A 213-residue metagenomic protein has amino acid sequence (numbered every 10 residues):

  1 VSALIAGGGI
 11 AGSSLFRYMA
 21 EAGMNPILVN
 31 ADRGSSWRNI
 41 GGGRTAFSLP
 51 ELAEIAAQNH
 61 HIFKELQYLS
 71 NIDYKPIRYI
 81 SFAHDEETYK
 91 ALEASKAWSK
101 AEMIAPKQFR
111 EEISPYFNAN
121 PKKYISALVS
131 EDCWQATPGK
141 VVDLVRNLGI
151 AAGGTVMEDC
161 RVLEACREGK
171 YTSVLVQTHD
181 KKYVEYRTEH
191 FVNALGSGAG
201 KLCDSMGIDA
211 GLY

Functional and structural regions predicted by a protein language model:
V1-A11: Beta1/beta-strand and adjacent pyrophosphate-binding region of the FAD-binding site in flavoprotein oxidoreductases
F16, A20, L148: Gly/Ala-rich phosphate-binding loop of Rossmann-like dinucleotide-binding domains, activating on the conserved
A20-W37: Glycine-rich FAD pyrophosphate-binding loop
N25-P26, A101, F191: Hydrophobic anchor at the start of a short beta-strand that flanks the dinucleotide cofactor-binding loop
I40-P115, Y124-I125: Dinucleotide-binding Rossmann-like beta1-alpha1 core, especially the glycine-rich loop that anchors the ADP
L128-H190, A194-G198: Helical element adjacent to the flavin cofactor pocket in flavoenzyme catalytic cores
N193-D209: Flavin (primarily FAD) binding-site architecture
